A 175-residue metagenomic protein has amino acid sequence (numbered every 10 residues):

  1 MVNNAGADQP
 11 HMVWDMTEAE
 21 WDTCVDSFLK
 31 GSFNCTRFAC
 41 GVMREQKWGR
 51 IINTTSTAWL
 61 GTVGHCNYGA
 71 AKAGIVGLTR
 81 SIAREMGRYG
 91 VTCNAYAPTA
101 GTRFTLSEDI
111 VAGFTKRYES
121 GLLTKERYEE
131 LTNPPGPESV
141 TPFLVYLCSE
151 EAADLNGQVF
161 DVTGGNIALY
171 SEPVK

Functional and structural regions predicted by a protein language model:
N4-Q9: Conserved NAD(P)H cofactor-binding loop of Rossmann-fold oxidoreductase domains
H11, F38-Q46, R50, E150: A short helix-coil junction within the Rossmann-fold of NAD(P)-dependent oxidoreductases
M12-V13, E20-V25: Substrate-binding pocket helix/loop in short-chain dehydrogenase/reductase
T36-R37, R80: A short, exposed helix-loop element centered on a Lys and neighboring polar residues
M43-T55, R88-V91, Q158: Active-site loop of short-chain dehydrogenase/reductase
I52-G74, T79-R80, R84-R88, A97-N133 (+1 more regions): Catalytic loop of short-chain dehydrogenase/reductase
A95, R117-S171, K175: C-terminal helical subdomain
